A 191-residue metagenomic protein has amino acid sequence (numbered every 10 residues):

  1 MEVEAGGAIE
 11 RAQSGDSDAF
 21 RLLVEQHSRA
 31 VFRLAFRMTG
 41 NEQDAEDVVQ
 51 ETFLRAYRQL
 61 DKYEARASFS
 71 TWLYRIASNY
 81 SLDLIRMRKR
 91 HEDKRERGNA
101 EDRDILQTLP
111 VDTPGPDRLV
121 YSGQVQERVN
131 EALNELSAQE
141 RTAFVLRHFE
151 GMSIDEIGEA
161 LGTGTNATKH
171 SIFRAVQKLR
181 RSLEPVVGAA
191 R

Functional and structural regions predicted by a protein language model:
V3, R103-E131: Acidic, proline/glycine-rich intrinsically disordered inter-domain spacer in sigma factors
R11-L22, F32-E51, T165, V187-R191: Short, charged helix-capping/linker segments at alpha-helix termini
Q13-S14, G40, F53-S68, M87-R88: Sigma70-family region 2
V24-E42, Q59, L133, K178 (+1 more regions): Amphipathic, Lys/Arg- and hydrophobic-enriched alpha-helical face
R33, D47-L54, R58, A67-N79: Structural recognition of an alpha-helix C-terminal capping motif at a helix-to-coil junction
D61-A65, R75-E96, S122, S182-P185: Arg/Lys-rich amphipathic alpha helix in sigma70-family domain 2
T71, S78, L82, V129-A132 (+4 more regions): DNA-recognition helix of helix-turn-helix
I85-T108, A190: Short, basic/polar amphipathic helix motif occurring as a linker/hinge flanking DNA-binding modules in transcription
